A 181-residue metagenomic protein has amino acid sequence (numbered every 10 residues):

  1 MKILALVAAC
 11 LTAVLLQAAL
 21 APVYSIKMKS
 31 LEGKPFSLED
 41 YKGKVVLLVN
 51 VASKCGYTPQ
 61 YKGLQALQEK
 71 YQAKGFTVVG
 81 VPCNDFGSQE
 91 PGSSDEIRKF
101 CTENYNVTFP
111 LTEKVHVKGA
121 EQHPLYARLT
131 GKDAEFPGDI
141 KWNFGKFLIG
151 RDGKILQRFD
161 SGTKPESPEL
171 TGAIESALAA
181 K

Functional and structural regions predicted by a protein language model:
M1-A5: Positively charged n-region of N-terminal signal peptides that target proteins for export
A9-A18: Hydrophobic h-region of N-terminal signal peptides that target proteins for export in Gram-negative bacteria
Q17-E39, P124: N-terminal "domain-start" segment that seeds a small globular fold
V23, K27, D95-N143: Short, internal strand/loop/helix patches that form the active-site neighborhood or redox-interaction surface
K44-V45, K54, T58-P82, T102-Y105: Conserved helix-turn-beta segment immediately C-terminal to the redox Cys motif in thioredoxin-like folds
G75-G92, T108-G119: Thiol-based oxidoreductase modules, predominantly thioredoxin-like and allied folds used for disulfide exchange
P124-A127, G131-K181: Thiol-/selenol-based redox modules, centered on thioredoxin-like and closely related oxidoreductase domains
